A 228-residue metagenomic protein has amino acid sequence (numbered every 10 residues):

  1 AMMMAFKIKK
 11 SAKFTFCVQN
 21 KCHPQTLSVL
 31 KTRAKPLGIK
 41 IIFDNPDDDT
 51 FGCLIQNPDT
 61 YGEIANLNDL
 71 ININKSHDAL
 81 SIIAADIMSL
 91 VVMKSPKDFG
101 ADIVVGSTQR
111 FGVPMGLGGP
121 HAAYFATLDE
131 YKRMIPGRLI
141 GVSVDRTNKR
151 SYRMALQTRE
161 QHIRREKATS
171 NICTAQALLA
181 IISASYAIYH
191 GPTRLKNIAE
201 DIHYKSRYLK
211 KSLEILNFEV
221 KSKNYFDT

Functional and structural regions predicted by a protein language model:
M3-K149: Conserved PLP-enzyme active-site core in the AAT-like
F14, F51, A168, Y225-T228: Short amphipathic alpha-helical segments
I42-P46, D59-G62, D69-I73, H203-T228: Generic long, charged, amphipathic alpha-helical segments
I55-Q56, S185-I188, D227-T228: Short, hydrophobic beta-strand segments
F111-L216, V220-K223: Active-site C-terminal subdomain of aminotransferase-like
